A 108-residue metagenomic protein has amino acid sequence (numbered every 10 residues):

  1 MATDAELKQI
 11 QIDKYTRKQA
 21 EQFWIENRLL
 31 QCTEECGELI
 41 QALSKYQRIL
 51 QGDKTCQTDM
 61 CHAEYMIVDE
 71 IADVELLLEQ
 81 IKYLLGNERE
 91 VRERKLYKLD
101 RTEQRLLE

Functional and structural regions predicted by a protein language model:
A2-E108: Flexible "arm" and connector segments at domain edges
